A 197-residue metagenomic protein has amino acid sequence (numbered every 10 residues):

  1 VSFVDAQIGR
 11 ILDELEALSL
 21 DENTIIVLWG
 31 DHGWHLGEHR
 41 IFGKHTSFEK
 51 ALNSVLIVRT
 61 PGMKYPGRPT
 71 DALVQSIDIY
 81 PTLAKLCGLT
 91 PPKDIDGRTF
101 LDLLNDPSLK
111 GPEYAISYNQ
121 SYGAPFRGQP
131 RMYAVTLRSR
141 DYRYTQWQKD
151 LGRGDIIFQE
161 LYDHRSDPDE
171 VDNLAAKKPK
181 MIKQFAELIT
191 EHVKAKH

Functional and structural regions predicted by a protein language model:
V1, G43, M63-V74, L86-P91 (+3 more regions): Active-site rim elements
V1-V4, I8, I25-G30, L56-V58 (+2 more regions): Beta-strand elements within well-structured catalytic alpha/beta cores of enzymes that handle phosphate/sulfate esters
S2-G9, L52, V74-P81, I95-R98 (+6 more regions): A structural signal for well-ordered alpha-helical segments within the folded catalytic domains of diverse enzymes
V4, L151, D155-I157, H164-S166 (+1 more regions): Long, internal low-complexity/basic segments
Q7, I11-E14, H39, L188 (+1 more regions): Amphipathic, soluble alpha-helical interaction motifs
D13-D71, Q75, A124-P125: Histidine-centered active-site microenvironments of extracellular/periplasmic hydrolases and transferases
H32-E38, Y65, I77-Y80, K85-H164 (+1 more regions): C-terminal cap/loop subdomain of S1 sulfatases and analogous C-terminal strand-loop tails that border
